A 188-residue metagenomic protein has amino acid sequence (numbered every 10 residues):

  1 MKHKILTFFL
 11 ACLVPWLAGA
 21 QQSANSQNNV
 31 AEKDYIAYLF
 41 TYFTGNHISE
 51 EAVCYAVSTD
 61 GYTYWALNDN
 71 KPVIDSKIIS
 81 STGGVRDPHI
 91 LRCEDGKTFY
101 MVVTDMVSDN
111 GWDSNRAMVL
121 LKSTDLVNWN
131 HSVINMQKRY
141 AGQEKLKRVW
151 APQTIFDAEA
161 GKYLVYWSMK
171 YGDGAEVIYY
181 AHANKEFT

Functional and structural regions predicted by a protein language model:
M1-K4: Positively charged n-region of N-terminal signal peptides that target proteins for export
L6-F8, N25-S26: Short amphipathic alpha-helical "recognition" segments used for binding
T7-W16: Bacterial N-terminal signal peptides
Q22-V149, I155-T188: Beta-rich carbohydrate-recognition and catalytic domains
